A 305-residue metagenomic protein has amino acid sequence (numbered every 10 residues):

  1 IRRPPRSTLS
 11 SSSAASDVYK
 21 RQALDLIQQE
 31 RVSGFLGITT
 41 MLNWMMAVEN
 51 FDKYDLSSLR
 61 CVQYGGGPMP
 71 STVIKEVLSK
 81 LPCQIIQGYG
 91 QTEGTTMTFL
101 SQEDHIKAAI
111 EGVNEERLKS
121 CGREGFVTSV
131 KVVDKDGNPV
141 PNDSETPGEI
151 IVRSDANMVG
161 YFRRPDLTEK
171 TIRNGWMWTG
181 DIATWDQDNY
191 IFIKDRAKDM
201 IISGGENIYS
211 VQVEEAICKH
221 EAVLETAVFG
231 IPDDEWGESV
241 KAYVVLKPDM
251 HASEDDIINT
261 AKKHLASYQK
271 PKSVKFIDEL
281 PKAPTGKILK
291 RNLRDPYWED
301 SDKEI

Functional and structural regions predicted by a protein language model:
I1-A15, Y19: Single conserved hydrophobic/aromatic residue that forms the stacking wall/gate of nucleotide- or nucleobase-binding
L9, E115-E124, P141, T171-G175: Short Gly/Pro-enriched turn/cap motifs at secondary-structure boundaries
L24, Q29-G37, M46-E116, S129 (+1 more regions): Gly/Ser/Thr-rich phosphate-binding loop
I27-Q28, F35, V48, S154 (+6 more regions): AMP-binding/adenylate-forming catalytic core of the ANL superfamily
G66, G90, G122, D181 (+1 more regions): Active-site glycine-centered loops adjacent to acidic/histidine catalytic or metal-binding residues that shape
I86-T95, G122-E124, F229-P232, K275: Beta-strand->loop->alpha-helix junctions that form or flank phosphate-binding loops in nucleotide-handling enzymes
V127-I151, Q187-D188, M250-E254, L289: Conserved beta-loop-beta connector loops within the AMP-binding
P296-I305: Acidic/polar alpha-helix N-cap and adjacent early helical turns within long charge-rich amphipathic helices/linkers
